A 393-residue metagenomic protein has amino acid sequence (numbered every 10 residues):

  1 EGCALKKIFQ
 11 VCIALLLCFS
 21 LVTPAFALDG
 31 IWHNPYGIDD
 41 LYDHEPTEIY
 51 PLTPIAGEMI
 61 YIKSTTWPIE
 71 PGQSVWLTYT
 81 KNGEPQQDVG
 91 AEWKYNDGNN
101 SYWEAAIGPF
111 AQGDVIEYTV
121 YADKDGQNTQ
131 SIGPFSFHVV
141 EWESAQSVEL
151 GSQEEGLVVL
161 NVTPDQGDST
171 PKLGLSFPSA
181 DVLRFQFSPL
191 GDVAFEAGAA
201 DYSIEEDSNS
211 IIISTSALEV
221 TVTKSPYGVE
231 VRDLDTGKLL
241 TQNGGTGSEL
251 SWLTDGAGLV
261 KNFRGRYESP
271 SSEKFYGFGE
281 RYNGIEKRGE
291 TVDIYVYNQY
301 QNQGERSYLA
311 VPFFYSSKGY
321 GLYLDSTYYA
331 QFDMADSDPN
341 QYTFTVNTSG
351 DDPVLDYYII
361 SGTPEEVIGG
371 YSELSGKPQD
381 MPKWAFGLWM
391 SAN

Functional and structural regions predicted by a protein language model:
E1-A4: Short, Lys/Arg-enriched N-terminal segments with co-localized hydrophobic residues within the first ~10-30 amino acids
K7-A14: Sec-dependent signal peptide recognition, specifically the positively charged N-region followed immediately by
I13, E58, N99-S101, G156 (+4 more regions): Beta-strand-connecting loop/turn residues
L16-L21: Hydrophobic core
F26-V182, Q186-L190: Glycan-association/targeting regions that enable binding to alpha-glucans and other polysaccharides
Q87-V89, G133-F135, P171-L173, A200 (+3 more regions): Short beta-strand segments
S144, P164-Q166, E205-K383, W389-N393: Catalytic and substrate-binding clefts that recognize carbohydrates or anionic sugar/phosphate headgroups
V162-P164, K172-P226: Contiguous, structured surface segment used for ligand recognition
